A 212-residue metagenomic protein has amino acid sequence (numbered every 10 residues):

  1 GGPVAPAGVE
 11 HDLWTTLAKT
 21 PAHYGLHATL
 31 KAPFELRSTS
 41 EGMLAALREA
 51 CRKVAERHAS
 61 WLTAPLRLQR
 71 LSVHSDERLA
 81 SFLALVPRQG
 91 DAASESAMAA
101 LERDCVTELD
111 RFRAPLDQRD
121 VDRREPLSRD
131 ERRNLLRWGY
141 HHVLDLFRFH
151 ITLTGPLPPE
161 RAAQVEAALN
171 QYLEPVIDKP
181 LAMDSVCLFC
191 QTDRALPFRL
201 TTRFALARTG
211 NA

Functional and structural regions predicted by a protein language model:
G1-E77, A92-P180, D193-A212: Basic, often amphipathic N-terminal segments
S81-P87: Generic recognition of long tandem-repeat/solenoid scaffolds
A182-C190: Small/polar glycine-rich anion-binding or flexible loop at a beta-alpha turn
